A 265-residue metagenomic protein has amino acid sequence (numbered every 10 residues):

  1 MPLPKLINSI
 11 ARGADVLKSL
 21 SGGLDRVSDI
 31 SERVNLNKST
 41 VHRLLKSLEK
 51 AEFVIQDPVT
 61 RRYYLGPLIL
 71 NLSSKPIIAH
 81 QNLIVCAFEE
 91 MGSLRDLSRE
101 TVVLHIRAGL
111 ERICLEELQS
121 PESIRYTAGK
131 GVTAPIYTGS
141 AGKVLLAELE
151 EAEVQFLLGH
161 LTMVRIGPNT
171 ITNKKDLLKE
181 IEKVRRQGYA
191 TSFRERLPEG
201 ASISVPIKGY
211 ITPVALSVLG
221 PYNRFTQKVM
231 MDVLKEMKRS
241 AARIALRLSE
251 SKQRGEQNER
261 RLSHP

Functional and structural regions predicted by a protein language model:
M1-Q81, A242-L246, E250: N-terminal helix-turn-helix
R33, C86-L97, Q187, R243 (+1 more regions): Amphipathic alpha-helical regulatory segments at dimerization interfaces that relay allosteric signals between sensory
V54-Q56, L104-H105, I207: A structural signal for short hydrophobic beta-strand segments in well-ordered beta-sheet cores
L65-H160: Amphipathic alpha-helical effector-binding/dimerization core of metabolite-sensing transcriptional regulators
I166-G167, P198: Intrinsically disordered, low-complexity polar/acidic regions
N173-A241: Extended hydrophobic
E250-P265: Short, highly charged C-terminal tails/helix-capping segments
